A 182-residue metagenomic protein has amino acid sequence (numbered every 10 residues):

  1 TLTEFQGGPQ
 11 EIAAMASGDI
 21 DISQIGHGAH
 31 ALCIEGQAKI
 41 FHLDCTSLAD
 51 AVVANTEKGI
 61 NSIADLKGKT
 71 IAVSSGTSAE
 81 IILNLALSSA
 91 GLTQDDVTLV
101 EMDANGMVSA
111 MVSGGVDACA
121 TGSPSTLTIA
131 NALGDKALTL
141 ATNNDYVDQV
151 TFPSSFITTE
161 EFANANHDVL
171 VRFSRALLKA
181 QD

Functional and structural regions predicted by a protein language model:
T1-E4, D19-D21, Q37, S88-M102 (+2 more regions): A local structural motif
T3-G7, I22, D44, N55-K58 (+7 more regions): Extracytoplasmic/periplasmic, Sec-exported soluble proteins
Q6-K39, D50-A64, A79-A86, N105-A110 (+1 more regions): Pocket-flanking alpha-helical
G28-A29, V100, N105-D182: Pocket-lining segment of extracytoplasmic ligand-binding domains
Q37-C45, K69-I71, L138-V147: A structural signal for short loop-to-beta-strand junctions that line the ligand-binding cleft of periplasmic/secreted
L48, K67, F152-S154: Residues that flank catalytic or metal-binding motifs in active/ligand-binding sites
T56-D65, L92-Q94, E161-L170: Short helix-loop capping/hinge motifs at secondary-structure junctions, enriched in acidic/polar residues
A64-G76, R175, K179-Q181: Short loop->beta-strand "edge-of-pocket" segments that line small-molecule binding or catalytic clefts across diverse
